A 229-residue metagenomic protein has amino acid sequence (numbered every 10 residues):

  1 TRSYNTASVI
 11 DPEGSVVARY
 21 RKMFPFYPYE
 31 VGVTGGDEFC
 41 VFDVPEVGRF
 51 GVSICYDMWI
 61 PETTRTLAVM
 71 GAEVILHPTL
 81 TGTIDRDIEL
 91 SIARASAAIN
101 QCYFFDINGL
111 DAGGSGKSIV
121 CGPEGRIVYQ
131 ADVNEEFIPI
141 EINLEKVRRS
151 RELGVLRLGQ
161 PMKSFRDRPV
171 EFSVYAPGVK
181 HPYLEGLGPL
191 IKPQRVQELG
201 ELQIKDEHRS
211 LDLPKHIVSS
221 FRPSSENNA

Functional and structural regions predicted by a protein language model:
T1-S3, G113-G114: Short, solvent-exposed loop/turn segments at conserved positions within beta-propeller repeat blades
R2-V17: Short, electropositive alpha-helical surface patch
T6, R19-K22, G48-D57, L76: Active-site-proximal beta-strand elements of phosphoester/diester hydrolases
P12-E13, P45-E46, P123: Short, ordered coil/turn segments that flank beta-strands lining enzyme active or ligand-binding pockets
F26-C40, M58-E62: Active-site glycine-rich loop that binds ribose-phosphate moieties when present
V41, C102, G109-A229: C-terminal beta-strand edge segments of enzyme domains
R49, M58-E141: CN hydrolase (nitrilase-like) catalytic-core segments centered on the catalytic cysteine and neighboring Lys/Glu
